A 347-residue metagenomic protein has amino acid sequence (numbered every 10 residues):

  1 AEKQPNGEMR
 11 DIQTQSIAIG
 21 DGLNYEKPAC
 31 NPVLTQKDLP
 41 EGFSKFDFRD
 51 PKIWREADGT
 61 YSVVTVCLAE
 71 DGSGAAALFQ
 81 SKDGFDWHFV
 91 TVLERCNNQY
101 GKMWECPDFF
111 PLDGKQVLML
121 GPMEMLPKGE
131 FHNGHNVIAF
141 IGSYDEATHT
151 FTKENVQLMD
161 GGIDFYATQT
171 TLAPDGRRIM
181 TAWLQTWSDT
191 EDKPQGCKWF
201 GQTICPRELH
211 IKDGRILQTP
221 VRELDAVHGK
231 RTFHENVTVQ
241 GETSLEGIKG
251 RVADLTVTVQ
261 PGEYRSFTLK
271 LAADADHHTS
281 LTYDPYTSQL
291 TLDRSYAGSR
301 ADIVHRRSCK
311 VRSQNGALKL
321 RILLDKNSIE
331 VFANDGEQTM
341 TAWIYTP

Functional and structural regions predicted by a protein language model:
A1-D50, R55-Q99, P111-G161, L184-H234 (+3 more regions): Beta-rich carbohydrate-recognition and catalytic domains
R49-K52, E105-D108, Y166-Q169: Beta-propeller and closely related beta-sheet repeat lectin domains
I138, S143-D164, Q169-P347: Beta-rich accessory regions
